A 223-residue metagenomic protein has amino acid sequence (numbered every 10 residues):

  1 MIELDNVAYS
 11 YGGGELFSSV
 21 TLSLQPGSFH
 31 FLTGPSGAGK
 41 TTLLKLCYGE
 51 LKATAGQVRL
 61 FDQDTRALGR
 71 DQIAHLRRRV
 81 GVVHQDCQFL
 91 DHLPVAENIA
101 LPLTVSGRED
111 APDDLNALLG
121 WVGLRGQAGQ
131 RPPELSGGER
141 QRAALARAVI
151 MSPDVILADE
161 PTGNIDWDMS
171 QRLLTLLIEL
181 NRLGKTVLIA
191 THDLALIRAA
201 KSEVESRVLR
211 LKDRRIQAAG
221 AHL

Functional and structural regions predicted by a protein language model:
G12, L93, A100-P112, W121-V122: ABC-type ATPase nucleotide-binding domains, specifically the catalytic core motifs of the NBD
Y48: Helix-to-loop junction immediately C-terminal to a conserved catalytic motif
G56-D64, L76: Conserved ABC transporter NBD signature motif
Q130-P133, M151, L183: Conserved signature/switch motifs of ABC ATPase nucleotide-binding domains
R131-L135, E139-Q141: Conserved ABC ATPase signature
L145: Hydrophobic anchor residue at the start of the ABC signature
I156-D159: Catalytic Walker B motif of ABC-type/P-loop ATPase nucleotide-binding domains
